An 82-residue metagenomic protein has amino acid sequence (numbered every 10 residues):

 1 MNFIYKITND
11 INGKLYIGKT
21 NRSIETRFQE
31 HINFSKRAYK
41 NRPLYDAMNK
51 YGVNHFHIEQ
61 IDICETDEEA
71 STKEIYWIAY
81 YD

Functional and structural regions predicted by a protein language model:
M1-D82: Structure-specific nucleic-acid interaction/processing domains
